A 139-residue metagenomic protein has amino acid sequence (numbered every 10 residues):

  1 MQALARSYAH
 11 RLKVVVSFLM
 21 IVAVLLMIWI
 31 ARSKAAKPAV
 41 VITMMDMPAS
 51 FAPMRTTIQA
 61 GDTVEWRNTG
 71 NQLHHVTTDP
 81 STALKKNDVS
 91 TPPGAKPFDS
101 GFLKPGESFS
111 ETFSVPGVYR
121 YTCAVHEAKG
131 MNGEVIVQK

Functional and structural regions predicted by a protein language model:
Q2-L19, A23-K139: Extracytoplasmic copper-binding redox domains, predominantly the cupredoxin/blue-copper superfamily
